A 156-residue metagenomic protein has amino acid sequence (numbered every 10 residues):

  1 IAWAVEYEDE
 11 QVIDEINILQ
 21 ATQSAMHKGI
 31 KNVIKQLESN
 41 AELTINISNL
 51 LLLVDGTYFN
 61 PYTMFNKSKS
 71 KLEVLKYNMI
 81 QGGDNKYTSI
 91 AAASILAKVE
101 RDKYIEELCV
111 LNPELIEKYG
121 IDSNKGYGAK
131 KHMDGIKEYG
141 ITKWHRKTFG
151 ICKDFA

Functional and structural regions predicted by a protein language model:
I1-A156: RNase H-like, Mg2+-dependent phosphodiesterase core, and more generally RNA phosphate-backbone-engaging helix-loop
